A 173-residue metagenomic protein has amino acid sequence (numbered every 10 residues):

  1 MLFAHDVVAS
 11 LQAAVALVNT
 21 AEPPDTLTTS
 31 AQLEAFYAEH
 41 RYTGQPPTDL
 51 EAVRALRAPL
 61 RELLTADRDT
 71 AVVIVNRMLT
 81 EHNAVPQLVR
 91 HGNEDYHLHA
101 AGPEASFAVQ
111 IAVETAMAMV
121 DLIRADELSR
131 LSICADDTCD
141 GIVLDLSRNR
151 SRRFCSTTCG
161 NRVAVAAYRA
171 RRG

Functional and structural regions predicted by a protein language model:
M1-I133, D137-D145: Short helix-coil boundary/hinge micro-motifs
D145, N161, V165: Short, non-ligating residues that shape and space the ligands of small metal-coordination modules and catalytic
R150-G160: Cysteine-rich micro-motifs
R169-G173: Contiguous alpha-helical segments
